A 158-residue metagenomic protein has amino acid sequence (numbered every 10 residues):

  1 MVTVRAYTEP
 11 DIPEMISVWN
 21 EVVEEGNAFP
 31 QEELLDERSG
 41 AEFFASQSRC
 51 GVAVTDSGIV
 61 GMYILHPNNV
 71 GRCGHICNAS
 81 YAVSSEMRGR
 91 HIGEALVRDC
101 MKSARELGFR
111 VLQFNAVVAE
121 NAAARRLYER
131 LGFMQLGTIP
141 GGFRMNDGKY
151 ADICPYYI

Functional and structural regions predicted by a protein language model:
V2-M15: A short beta-loop-alpha structural element at the N-terminal edge of CoA-dependent acyl/N-acetyltransferase catalytic
I16-E33: Helix-loop element at the rim of GNAT/NAT acetyltransferase active sites that forms part of the acceptor-substrate
A28-E86, V97-R98, S103: Acetyl-CoA-dependent GNAT
Y81, I139, N146-I158: Terminal substrate-recognition subdomain of acyl/acetyltransferases
R88, F114-A124, G142-N146: Conserved beta-strand-loop-alpha-helix junction that forms the acyl-donor binding cleft
G89-A104, R125-R130: Conserved acetyl-CoA-binding loop-helix of GNAT-fold acetyltransferases
A104-V117: Conserved GNAT acetyl-CoA-binding A-motif
E129-I139: Conserved acetyl-CoA-binding loop of GNAT-fold acetyltransferases
